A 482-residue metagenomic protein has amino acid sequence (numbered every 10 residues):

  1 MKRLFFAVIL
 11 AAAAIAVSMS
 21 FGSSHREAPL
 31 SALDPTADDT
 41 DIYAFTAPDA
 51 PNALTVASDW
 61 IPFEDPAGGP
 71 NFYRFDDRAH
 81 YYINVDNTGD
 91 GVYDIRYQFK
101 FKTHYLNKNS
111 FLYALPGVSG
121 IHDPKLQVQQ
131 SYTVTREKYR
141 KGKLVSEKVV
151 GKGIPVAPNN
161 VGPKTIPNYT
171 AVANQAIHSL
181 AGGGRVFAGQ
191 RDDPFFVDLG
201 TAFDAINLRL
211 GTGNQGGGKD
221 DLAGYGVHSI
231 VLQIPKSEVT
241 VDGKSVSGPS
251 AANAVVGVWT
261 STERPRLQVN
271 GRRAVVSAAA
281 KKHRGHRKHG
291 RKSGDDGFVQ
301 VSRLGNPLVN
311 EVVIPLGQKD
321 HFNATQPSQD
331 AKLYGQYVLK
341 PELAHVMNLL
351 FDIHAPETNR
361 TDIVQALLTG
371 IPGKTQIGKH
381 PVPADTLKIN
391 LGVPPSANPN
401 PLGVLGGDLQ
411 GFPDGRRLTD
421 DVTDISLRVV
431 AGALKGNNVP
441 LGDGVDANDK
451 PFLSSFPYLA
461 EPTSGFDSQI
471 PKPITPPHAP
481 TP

Functional and structural regions predicted by a protein language model:
M1-L4, A460: Positively charged n-region of N-terminal signal peptides that target proteins for export
R3-L4, V17-S20: Classical N-terminal targeting signals for secretion and organelle import
F5-F6, R287: Sequence-pattern detector for short linear motifs and compositional/periodic biases rather than a specific fold
A7-A16: Bacterial N-terminal signal peptides
F21-P482: Surface-exposed extracytoplasmic segments
